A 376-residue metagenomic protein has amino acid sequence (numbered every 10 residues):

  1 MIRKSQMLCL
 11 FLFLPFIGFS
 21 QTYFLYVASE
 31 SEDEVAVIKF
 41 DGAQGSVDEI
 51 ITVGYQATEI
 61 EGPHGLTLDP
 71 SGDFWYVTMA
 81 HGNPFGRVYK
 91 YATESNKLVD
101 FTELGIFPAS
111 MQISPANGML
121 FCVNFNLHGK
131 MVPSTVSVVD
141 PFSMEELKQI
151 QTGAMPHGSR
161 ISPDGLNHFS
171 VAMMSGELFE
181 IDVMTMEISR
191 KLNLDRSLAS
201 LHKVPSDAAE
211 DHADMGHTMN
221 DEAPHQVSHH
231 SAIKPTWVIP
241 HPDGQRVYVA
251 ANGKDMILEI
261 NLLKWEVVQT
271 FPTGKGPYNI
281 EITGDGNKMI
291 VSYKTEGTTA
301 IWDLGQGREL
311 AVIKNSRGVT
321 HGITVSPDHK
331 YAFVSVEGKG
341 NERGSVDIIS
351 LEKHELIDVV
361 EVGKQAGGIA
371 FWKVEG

Functional and structural regions predicted by a protein language model:
M1-C9: Bacterial N-terminal signal peptides that target proteins for export
L8-G18: Bacterial N-terminal signal peptides
S20-G376: Predominantly soluble domains enriched in secretory-pathway, periplasmic, or organellar proteins
